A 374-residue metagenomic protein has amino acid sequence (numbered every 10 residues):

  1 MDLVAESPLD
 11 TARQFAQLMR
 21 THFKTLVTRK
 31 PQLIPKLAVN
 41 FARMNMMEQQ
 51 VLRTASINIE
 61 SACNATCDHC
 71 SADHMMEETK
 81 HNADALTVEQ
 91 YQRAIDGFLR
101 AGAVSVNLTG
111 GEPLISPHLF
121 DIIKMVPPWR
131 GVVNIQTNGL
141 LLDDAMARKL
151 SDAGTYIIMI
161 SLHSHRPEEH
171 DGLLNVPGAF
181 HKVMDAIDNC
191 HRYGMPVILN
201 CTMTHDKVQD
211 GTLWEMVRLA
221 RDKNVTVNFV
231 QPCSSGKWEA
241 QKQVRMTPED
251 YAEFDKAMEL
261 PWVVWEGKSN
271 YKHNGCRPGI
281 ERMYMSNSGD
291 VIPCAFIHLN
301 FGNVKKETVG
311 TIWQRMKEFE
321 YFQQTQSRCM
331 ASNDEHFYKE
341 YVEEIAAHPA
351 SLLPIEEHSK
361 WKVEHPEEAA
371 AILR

Functional and structural regions predicted by a protein language model:
D2-A153: Conserved alpha-helical substructure of the radical SAM core
L3-E6, F15, A295-R374: Flexible mid-to-C-terminal extensions adjoining Fe-S/redox cofactors in radical SAM and related proteins
Q32-L52, Y251-A252, A257-P261, F301-M316: Short, charged low-complexity linear segments at domain edges
C63, C67-C70, C276, C294 (+1 more regions): Short cysteine clusters
H69, D73-M76, R282, N300 (+1 more regions): Secreted/processed peptides and extracellular or luminal domains of membrane proteins
M76-H81, R166-L174, G236-Q241: A short acidic, helix-capping loop that chelates divalent metal ions and anchors anionic groups
A85-E112, S116-V230: Radical SAM/AdoMet-radical enzyme domain recognition
P196, G211-T212, D222, T226-P293 (+1 more regions): A C-terminal junction/extension of Radical SAM enzymes
